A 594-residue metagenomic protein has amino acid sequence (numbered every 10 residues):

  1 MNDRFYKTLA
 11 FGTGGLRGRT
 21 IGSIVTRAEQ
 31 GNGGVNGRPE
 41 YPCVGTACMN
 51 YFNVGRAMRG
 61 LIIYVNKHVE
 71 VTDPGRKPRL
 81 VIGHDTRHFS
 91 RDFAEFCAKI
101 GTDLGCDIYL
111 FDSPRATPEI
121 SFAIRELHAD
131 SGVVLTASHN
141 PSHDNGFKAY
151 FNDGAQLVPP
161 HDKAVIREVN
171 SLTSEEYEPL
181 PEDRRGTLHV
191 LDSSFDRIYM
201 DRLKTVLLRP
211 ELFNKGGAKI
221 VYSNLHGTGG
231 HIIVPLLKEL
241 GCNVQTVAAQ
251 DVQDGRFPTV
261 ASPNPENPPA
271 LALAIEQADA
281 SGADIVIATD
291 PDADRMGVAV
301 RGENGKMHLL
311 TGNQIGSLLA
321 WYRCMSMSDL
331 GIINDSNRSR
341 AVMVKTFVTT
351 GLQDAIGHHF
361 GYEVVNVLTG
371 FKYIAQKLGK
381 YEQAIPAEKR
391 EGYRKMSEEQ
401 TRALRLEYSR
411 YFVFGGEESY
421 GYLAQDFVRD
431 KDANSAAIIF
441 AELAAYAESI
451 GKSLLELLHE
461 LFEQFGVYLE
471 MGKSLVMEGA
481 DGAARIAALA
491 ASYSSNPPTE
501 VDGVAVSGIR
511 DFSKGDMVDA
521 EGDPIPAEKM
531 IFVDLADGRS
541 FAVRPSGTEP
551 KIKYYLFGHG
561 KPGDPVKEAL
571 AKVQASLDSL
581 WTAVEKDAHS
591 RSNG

Functional and structural regions predicted by a protein language model:
M1-C97, L188-I220, T228: An N-terminal, well-structured beta->alpha segment
N2-L9, R19, N145-A270, A278: Gly/Ser/Thr-enriched, mixed-charge loops and adjacent short helices that form phosphate/oxyanion-binding elements
D3-V25, P42-C43, A137-N140, N224-L236 (+3 more regions): Conserved phosphate/anionic-ligand binding catalytic regions in large, soluble enzymes, centered on
G31-Y41, E119-Y177, P291, E418: Active-site phosphate-binding/coordination module
V71, G75-D144, K238-E239, N243-G297: N-terminal small/polar loop signature for handling phosphorylated ligands or for N-terminal nucleophile
F93-G101, D144-F151, D294-I315, Q353-I356: Short Gly/Thr/Asp-enriched flexible loops that form oxyanion-binding sites at enzyme active sites
Y150-P179, G312-I332, R338-R340, V344-D354 (+1 more regions): Glycine-rich phosphate-binding loop plus the immediately following alpha-helix
D279, A283-I285, T289, K306-H308 (+3 more regions): Phosphate-binding and adjacent anionic-ligand microenvironments
